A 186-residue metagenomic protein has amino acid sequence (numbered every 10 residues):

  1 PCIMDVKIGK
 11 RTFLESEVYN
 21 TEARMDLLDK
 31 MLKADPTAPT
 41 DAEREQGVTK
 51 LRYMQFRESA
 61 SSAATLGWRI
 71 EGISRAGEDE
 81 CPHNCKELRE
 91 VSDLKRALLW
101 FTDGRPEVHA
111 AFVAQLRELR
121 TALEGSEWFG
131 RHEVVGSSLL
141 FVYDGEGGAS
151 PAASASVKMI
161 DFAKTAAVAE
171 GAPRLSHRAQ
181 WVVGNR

Functional and structural regions predicted by a protein language model:
P1-R186: Polybasic, positively charged surfaces/segments
